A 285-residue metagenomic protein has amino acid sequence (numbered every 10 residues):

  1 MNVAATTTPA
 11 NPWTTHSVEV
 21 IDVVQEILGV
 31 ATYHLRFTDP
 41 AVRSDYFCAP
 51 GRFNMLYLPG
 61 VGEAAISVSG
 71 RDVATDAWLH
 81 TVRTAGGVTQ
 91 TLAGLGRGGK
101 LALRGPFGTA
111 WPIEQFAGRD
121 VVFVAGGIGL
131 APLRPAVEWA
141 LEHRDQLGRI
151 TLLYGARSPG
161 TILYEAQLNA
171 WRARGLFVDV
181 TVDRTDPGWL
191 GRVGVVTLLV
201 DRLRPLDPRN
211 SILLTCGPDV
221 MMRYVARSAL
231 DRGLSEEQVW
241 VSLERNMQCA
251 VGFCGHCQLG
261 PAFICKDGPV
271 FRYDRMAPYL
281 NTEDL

Functional and structural regions predicted by a protein language model:
N2-G99, R157-S158, R184: Ferredoxin-reductase
D22, G70, V180-V182, V241 (+1 more regions): Structural signal for conserved beta-strand scaffold positions within catalytic alpha/beta enzyme cores
P59-E63, G105-A110, E283: Short, charged beta-turn/beta-strand-edge "cap" motif at the junction between a beta-strand and an adjacent loop
G87-Q248: FNR/FR-type flavoprotein reductase catalytic core
D219-V220, E244-P269: Local cysteine-cluster metal-coordination motifs and their immediate loop/turn environment, predominantly Fe-S cluster
G260-F263, D267, F271-L285: Short Fe-S-cluster ligation motifs
